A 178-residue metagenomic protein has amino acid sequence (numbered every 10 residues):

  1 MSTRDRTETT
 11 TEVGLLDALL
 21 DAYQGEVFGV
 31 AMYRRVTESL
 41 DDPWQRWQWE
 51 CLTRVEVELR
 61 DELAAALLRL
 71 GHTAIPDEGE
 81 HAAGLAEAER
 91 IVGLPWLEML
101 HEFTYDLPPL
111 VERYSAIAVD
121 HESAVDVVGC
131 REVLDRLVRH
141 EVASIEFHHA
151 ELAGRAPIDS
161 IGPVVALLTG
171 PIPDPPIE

Functional and structural regions predicted by a protein language model:
S2-E178: Non-heme di-metal
